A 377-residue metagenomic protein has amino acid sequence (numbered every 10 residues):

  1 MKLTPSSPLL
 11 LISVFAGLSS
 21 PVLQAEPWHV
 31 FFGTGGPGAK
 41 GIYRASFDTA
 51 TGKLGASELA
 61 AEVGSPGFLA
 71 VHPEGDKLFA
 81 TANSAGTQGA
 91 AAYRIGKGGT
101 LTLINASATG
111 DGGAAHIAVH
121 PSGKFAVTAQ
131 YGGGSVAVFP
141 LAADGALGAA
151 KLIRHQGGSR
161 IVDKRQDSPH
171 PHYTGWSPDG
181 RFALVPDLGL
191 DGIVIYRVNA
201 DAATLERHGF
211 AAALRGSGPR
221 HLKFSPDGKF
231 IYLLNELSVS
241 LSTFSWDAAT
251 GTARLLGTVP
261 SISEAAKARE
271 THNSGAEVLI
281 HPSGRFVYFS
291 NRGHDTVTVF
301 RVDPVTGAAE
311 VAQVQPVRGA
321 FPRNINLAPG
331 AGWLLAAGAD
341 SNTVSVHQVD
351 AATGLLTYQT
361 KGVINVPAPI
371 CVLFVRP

Functional and structural regions predicted by a protein language model:
A25-F47: An edge-strand/N-cap motif at the start of beta-rich repeat modules
G35-P37, N83-A85, Y131, L141 (+7 more regions): Short loop/turn segments immediately following the C-termini of beta-strands
S46-G52, Y93-G99, V138-G148, Y196-A203 (+3 more regions): Short loop/turn segments immediately following beta-strands, especially the blade-tip and inter-blade linker loops
G55-A61, T102-S107, K151, S159-K164 (+5 more regions): A short beta-strand motif characteristic of beta-propeller blades
A56-G123: Blade-loop segments of beta-propeller domains
V63-E74, G110-F125, G157-D179, A213-F230 (+3 more regions): Beta-rich, blade/repeat-based domains predominating in secreted/periplasmic proteins but also intracellular
S341-N342, A352, T357-P377: Blade-level signature of beta-propeller repeat domains, shared across WD40, Kelch, NHL, RCC1 and BNR/Asp-box propellers
